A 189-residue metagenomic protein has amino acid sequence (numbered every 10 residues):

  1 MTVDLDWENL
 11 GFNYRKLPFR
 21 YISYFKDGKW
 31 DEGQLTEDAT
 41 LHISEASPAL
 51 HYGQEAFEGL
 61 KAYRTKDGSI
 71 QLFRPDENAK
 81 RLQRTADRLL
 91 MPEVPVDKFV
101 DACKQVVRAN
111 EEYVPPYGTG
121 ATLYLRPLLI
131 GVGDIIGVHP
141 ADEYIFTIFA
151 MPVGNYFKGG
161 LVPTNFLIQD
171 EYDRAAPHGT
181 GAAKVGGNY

Functional and structural regions predicted by a protein language model:
M1-V106, I135-Y189: Helix-start/capping segments and mature chain N-termini
A109, G131-V132: Intrinsically disordered, low-complexity linker/loop segments enriched in Gly/Pro and charged/polar residues
P115: Basic, glycine/lysine-rich polyanion-binding surfaces/domains
G118-I130: Extended, Lys/Arg-enriched charged tracts that mediate electrostatic binding to polyanionic substrates
